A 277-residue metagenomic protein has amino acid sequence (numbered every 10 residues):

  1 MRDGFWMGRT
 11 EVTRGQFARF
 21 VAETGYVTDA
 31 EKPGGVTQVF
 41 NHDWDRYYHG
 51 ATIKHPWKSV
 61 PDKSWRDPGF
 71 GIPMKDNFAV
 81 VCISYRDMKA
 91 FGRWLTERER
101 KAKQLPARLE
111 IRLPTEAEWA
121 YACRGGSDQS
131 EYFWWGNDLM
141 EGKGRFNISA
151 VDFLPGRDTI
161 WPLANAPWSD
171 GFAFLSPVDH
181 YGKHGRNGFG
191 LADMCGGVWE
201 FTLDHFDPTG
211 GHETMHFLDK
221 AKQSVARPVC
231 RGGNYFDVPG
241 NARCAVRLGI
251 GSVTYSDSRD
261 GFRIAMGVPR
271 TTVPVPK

Functional and structural regions predicted by a protein language model:
M1: Mature N-terminal segment immediately following signal peptide/propeptide cleavage in secreted/periplasmic
G8: An anion-binding catalytic pocket shared by soluble metabolic enzymes
T13: Acidic-aromatic/histidine active-site loop/patch
A18-T24, P33-G35, H212-M215: Short Gly/aromatic-enriched secondary-structure transition segments
E23-K32, D128-F133: Cytochrome P450 catalytic domain signature, combining two hallmark sequence patches
T37-V246, V273-P276: Functional-site microenvironments in short loops/helix caps that host divalent-cation chemistry
D237, G249-D260: Repeated polar recognition positions within modular binding domains
S258-T272: Short, structured beta-strand segments at or near domain termini in extracellular proteins/domains
